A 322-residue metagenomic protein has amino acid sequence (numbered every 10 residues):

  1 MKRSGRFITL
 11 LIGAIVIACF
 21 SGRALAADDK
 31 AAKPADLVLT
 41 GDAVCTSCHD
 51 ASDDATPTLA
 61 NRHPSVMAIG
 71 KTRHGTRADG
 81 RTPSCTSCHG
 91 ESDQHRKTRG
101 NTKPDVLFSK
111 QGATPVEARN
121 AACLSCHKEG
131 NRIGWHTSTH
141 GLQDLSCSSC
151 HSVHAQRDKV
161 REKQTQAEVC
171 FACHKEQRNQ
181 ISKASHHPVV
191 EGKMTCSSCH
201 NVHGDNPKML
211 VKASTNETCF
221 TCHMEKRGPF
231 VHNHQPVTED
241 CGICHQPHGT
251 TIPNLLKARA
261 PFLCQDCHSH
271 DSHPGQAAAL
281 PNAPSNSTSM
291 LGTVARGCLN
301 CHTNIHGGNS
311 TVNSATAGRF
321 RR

Functional and structural regions predicted by a protein language model:
M1-F7: Positively charged n-region of N-terminal signal peptides that target proteins for export
G5, C19-R322: Short sequence/structural segments immediately N-terminal
T9-C19: Bacterial N-terminal signal peptides
